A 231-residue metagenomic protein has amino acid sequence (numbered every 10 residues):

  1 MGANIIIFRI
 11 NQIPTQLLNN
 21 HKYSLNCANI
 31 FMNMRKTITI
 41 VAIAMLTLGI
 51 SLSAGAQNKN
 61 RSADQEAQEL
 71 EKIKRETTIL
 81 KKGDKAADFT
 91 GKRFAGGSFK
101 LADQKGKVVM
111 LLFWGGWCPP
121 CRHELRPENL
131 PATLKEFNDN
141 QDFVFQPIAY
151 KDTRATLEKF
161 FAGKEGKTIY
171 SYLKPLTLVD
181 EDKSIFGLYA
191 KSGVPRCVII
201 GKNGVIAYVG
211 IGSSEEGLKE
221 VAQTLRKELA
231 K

Functional and structural regions predicted by a protein language model:
V41-G49: Bacterial N-terminal signal peptides
A54-D88, A162: N-proximal helix/coil linker or "cap" segments that precede and/or mark the start of modular domains
F89-V109, L134: A short beta-strand-turn-helix
K107-V108, L125-P147: Conserved helix-turn-beta segment immediately C-terminal to the redox Cys motif in thioredoxin-like folds
K107-V109, W114-W117, G193: Short pre-active-site segment immediately N-terminal to redox-active cysteine/selenocysteine motifs in thiol-based
F113-N129: Conserved redox-active cysteine motifs that mediate thiol-disulfide chemistry, especially di-cysteine Cys-X(1-2)-Cys
Q146, E158-I200: Short, internal strand/loop/helix patches that form the active-site neighborhood or redox-interaction surface
R196-K231: Thiol-/selenol-based redox modules, centered on thioredoxin-like and closely related oxidoreductase domains
